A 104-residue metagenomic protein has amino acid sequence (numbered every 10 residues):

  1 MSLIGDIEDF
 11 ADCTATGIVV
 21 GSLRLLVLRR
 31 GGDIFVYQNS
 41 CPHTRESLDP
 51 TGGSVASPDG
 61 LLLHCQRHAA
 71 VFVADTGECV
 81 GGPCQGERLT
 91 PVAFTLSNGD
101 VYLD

Functional and structural regions predicted by a protein language model:
M1-D59, V73-A74, E78, R88-D104: N-terminal pre-ligand scaffold of iron-sulfur
C41, C65-H68: Short cysteine clusters
L62: Conserved active-site helix of classical SDR/Rossmann-fold NAD(P)-dependent CH-OH oxidoreductases
G82-C84: Axial heme c-ligation environment in periplasmic c-type cytochrome domains
